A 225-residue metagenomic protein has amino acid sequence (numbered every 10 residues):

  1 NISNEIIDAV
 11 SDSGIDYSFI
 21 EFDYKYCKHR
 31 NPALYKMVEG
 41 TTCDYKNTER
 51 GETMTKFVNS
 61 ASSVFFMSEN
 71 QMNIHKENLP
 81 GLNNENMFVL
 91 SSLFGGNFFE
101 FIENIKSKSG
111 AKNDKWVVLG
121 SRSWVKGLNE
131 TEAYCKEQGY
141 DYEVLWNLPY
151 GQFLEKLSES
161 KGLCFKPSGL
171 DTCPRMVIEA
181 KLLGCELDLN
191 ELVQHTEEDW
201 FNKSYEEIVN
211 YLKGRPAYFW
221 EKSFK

Functional and structural regions predicted by a protein language model:
I2, K25, N70-N73: Alpha-helix capping/helix-boundary segments
E5-I6, T53, G151-F153: Short acidic active-site motifs
D8-G14, T55-S60, L82, S109-G110 (+1 more regions): Short, conserved loop/helix-junction motifs that constitute active-site signature segments in enzyme catalytic cores
V10-K46: Active-site proximal beta-strand in glycosyltransferases
M37-V64, S158: Membrane-proximal helix-turn-helix segments that form the acceptor-binding/catalytic region of lipid-linked
G51-N86: A short, active-site helix/loop in glycosyltransferases that binds the activated sugar's phosphate group
S92-F153: Conserved catalytic-core segment of nucleotide-activated headgroup transferases in glycan assembly
S158, G162-K225: Catalytic binding pocket for nucleotide-activated donors in carbohydrate/polymer assembly enzymes
